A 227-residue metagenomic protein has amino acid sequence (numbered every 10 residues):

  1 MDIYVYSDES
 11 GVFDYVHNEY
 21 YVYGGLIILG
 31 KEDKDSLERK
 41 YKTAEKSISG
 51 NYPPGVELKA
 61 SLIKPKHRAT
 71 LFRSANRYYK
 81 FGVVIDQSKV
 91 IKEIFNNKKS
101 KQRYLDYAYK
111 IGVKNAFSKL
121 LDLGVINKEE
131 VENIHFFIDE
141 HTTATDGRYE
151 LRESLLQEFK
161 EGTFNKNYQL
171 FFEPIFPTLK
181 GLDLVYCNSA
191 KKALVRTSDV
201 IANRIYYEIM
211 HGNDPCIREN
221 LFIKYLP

Functional and structural regions predicted by a protein language model:
M1-P227: Phosphate-ester processing/binding pockets and catalytic centers
